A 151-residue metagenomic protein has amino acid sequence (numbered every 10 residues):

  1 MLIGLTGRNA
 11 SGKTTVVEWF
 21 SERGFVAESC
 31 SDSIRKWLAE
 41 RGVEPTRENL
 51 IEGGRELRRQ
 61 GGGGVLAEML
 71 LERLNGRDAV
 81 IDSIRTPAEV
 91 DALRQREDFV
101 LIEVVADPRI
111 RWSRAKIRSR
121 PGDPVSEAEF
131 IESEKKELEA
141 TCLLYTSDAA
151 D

Functional and structural regions predicted by a protein language model:
M1-L2: Pre-Walker A (Motif I) flank of P-loop NTPase domains
L5: Hydrophobic anchor at the beta1->P-loop junction of P-loop NTPases
R8: P-loop (Walker A) phosphate-binding loop of NTP-binding proteins
K13: Conserved lysine of the Walker
V26-V80, I84-D91, E129-I131: ATP-dependent small-molecule kinase phosphotransfer cores that center on conserved nucleotide phosphate-binding segments
R47-N49, A92, R96-L144: A glycine- and Lys/Arg-enriched "phosphate-lid" helix/loop adjacent to the NTP-binding pocket of small-molecule kinases
Y145-D151: Conserved small/polar residues in nucleotide/adenosyl-binding loops
